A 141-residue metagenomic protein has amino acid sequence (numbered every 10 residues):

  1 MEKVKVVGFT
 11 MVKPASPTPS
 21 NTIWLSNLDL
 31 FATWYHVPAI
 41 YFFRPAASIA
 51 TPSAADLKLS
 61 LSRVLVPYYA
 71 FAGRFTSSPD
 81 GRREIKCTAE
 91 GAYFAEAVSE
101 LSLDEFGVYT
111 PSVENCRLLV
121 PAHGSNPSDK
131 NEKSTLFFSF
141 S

Functional and structural regions predicted by a protein language model:
M1-S141: Non-catalytic N-terminal regions of enzymes
